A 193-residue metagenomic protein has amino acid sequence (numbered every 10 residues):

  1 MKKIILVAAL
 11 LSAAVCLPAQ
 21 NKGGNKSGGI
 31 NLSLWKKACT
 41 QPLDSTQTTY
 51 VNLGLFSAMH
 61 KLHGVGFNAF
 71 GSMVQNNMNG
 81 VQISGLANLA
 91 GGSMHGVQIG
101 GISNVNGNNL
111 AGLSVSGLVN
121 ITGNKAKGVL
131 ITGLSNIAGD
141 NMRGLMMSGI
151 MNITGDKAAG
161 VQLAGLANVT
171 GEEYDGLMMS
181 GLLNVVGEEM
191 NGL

Functional and structural regions predicted by a protein language model:
M1-I4: Positively charged n-region of N-terminal signal peptides that target proteins for export
A9-P18: Hydrophobic h-region of N-terminal signal peptides that target proteins for export in Gram-negative bacteria
Q20-L193: Surface-exposed, glycine- and small/polar-enriched segments that build interaction surfaces at terminal
